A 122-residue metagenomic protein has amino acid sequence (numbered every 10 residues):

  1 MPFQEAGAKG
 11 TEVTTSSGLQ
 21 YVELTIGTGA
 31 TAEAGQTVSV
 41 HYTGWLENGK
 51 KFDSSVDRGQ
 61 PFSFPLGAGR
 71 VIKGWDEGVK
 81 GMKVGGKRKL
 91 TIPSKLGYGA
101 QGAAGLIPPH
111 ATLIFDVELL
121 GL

Functional and structural regions predicted by a protein language model:
M1-L122: Cross-family detector of peptidyl-prolyl cis-trans isomerase
